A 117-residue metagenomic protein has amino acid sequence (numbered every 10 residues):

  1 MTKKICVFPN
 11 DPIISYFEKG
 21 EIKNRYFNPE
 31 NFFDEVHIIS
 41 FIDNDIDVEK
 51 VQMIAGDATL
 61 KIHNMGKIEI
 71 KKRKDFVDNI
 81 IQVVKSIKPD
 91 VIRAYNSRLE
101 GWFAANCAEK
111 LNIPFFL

Functional and structural regions predicted by a protein language model:
M1-D47: N-terminal subdomain of nucleotide-sugar transferases
D11-S15, I68-K71, L111-L117: A short, histidine- and acid-enriched strand-loop-helix "catalytic/donor-clamping" loop that lines the nucleotide-sugar
K19, K50-V51, A104-C107: Short amphipathic alpha-helical segments
F32, A55-A58, L111: Short, structured coil segments at secondary-structure junctions
V48-G56: Short, aromatic/basic amphipathic alpha-helical patches
A55-Q82, A94: A short, charged, and often flexible helix/loop element on the N-terminal side of the glycosyltransferase catalytic
V83-P89: Glycine-rich phosphate-binding loop signature in dinucleotide/nucleotide-binding domains
P89-I113, L117: An aromatic- and histidine-rich active-site surface loop
